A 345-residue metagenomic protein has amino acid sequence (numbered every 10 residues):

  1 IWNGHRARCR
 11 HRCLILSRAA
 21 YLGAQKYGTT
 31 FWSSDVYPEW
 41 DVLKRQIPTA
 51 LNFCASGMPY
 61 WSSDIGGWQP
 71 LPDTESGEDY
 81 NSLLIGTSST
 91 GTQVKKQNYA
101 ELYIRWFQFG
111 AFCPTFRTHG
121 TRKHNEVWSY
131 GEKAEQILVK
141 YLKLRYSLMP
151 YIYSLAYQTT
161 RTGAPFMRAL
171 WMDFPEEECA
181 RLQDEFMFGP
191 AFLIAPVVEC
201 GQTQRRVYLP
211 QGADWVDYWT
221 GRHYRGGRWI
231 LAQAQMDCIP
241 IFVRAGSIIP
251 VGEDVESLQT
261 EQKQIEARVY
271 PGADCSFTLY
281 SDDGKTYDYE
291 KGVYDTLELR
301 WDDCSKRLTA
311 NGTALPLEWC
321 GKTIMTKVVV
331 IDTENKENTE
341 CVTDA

Functional and structural regions predicted by a protein language model:
I1-C238: Catalytic-domain carbohydrate-binding cleft regions of carbohydrate-active enzymes
I230, D344-A345: A short, sequence-level motif marking secondary-structure junctions
C238-E340, D344: Accessory, solvent-exposed terminal regions and/or long lumenal/extracellular loops of proteins
